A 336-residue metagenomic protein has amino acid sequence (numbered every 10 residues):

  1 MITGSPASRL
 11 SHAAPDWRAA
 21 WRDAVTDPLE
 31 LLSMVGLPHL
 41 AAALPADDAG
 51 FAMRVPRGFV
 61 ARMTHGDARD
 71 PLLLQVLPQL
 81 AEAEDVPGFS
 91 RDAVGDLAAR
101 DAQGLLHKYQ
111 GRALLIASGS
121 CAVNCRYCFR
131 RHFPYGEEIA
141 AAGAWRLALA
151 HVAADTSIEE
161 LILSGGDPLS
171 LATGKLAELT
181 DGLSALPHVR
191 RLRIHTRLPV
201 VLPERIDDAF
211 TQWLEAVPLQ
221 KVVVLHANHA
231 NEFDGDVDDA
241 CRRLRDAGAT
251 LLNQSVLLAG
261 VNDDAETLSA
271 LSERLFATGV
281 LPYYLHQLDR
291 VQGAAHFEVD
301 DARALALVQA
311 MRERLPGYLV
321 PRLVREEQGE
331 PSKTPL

Functional and structural regions predicted by a protein language model:
M1-H107: Flexible, acidic/Gly-rich N-terminal and inter-domain linker regions that tether and position cofactor-handling modules
D48, P282-H286, L319-E327: Conserved active-site loop/cleft motifs that coordinate metal ions or position small ligands
A52-V55, A98-R130: N-terminal pre-triad scaffold of radical SAM enzymes
F59, C125, Y283: Conserved, mostly hydrophobic/aromatic
C128-A140: Iron-sulfur (Fe-S) cluster-binding segments and ferredoxin-like electron-carrier domains, especially [2Fe-2S]
I139-L147: Short cysteine/histidine-rich metal-coordination sites, predominantly Zn2+-binding motifs
R146-E160, L169-L315: Conserved AdoMet/S-adenosylmethionine-binding subsite of the radical SAM
A306-L336: C-terminal accessory regions of radical SAM enzymes
